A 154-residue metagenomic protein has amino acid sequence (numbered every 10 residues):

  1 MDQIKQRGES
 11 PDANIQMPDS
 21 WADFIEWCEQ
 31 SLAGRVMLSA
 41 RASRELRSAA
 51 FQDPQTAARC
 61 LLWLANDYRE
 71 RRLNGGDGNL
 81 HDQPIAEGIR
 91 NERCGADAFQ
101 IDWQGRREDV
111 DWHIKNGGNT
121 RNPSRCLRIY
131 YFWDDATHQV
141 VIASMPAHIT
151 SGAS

Functional and structural regions predicted by a protein language model:
M1-C126, D134-S154: Basic, Lys/Arg-enriched alpha-helical interface segments
